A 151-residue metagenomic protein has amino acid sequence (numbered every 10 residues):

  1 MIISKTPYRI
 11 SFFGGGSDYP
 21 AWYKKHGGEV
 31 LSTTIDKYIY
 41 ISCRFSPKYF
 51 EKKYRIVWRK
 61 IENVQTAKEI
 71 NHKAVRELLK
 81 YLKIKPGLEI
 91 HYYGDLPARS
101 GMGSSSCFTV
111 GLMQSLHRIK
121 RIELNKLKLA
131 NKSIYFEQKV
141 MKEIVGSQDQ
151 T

Functional and structural regions predicted by a protein language model:
M1-M102, Q114-K126: ATP-binding N-lobe of GHMP and related small-molecule kinases
S105: Short, conserved phosphate/pyrophosphate- and ester-handling motifs at nucleotide-, phospho-/glycolipid
L124-T151: Alpha/beta catalytic cores of group-transfer enzymes, especially the acyltransferase/condensing modules of polyketide
